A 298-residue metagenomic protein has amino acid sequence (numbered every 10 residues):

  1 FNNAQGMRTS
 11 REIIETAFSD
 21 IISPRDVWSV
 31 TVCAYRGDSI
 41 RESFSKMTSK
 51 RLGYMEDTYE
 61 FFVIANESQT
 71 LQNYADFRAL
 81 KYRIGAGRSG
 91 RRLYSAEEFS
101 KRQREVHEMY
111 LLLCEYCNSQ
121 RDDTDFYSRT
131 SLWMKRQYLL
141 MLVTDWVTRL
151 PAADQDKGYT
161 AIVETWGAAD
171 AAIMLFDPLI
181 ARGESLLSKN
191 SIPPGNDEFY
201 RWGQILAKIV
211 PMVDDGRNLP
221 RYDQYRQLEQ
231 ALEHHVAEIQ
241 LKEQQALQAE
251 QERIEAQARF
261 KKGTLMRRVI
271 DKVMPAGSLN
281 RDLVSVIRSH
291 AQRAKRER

Functional and structural regions predicted by a protein language model:
F1-D76, L80-S100: Donor-binding/catalytic cores of nucleotide-activated saccharide and glycerol-phosphate transferases/polymerases
W28, Y127-S128: Short, basic/polar, glycine-containing "phosphate-handling" surface segments that engage DNA
M47-K50, S119-F126: Inter-helical turn/loop segments and adjacent helix faces that build the functional surface of alpha-helical bundle
D57-Q69, S131-V147: P-loop NTPase catalytic cores that bind/hydrolyze ATP
R78-A86, R92-D123, Q137-I173: Catalytic core of nucleotide-sugar-dependent glycosyltransferases
V143-R298: Membrane-interface aromatic/basic loop that binds lipid-linked glycans or pyrophosphate carriers, typified by
